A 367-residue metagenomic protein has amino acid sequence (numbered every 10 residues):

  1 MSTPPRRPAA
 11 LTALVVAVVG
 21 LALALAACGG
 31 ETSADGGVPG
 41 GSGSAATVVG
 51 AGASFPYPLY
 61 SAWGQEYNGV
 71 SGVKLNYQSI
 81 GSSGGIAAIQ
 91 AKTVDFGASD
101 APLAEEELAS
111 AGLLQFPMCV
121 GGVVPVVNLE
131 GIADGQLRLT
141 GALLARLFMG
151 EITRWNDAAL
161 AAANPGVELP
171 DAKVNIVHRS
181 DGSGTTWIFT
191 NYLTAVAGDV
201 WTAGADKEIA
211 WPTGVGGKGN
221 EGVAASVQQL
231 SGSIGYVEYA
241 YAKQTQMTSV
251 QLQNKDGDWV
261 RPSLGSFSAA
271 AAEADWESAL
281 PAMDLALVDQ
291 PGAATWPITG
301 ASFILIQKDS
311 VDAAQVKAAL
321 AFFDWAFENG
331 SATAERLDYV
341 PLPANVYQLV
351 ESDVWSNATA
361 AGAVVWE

Functional and structural regions predicted by a protein language model:
S2-V15: Bacterial N-terminal signal peptides that target proteins for export
T3-R6, C28-E367: Flexible loop/hinge segments at secondary-structure junctions
V15-L21: Hydrophobic helical h-region of N-terminal Sec-dependent signal peptides in bacterial secretory/periplasmic proteins
A22-A27: C-terminal motif of bacterial Sec signal peptides marking the signal peptidase cleavage site
